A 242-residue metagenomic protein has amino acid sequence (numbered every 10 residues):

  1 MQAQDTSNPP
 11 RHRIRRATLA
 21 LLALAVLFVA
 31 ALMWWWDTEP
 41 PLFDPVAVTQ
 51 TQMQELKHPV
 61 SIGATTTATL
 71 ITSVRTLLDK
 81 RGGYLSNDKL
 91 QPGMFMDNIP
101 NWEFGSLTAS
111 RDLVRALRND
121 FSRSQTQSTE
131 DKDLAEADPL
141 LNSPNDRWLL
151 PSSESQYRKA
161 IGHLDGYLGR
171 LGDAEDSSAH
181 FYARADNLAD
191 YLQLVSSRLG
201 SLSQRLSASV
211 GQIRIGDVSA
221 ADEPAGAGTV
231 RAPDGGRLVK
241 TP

Functional and structural regions predicted by a protein language model:
M1-H12: N-terminal Lys/Arg-rich, disordered targeting/topogenic segments
Q2-Q4, Q50-Q54, Q125-Q127, Q156 (+3 more regions): Residue-identity detector for glutamine
I14, I62, I71, I99 (+2 more regions): Weak global preference for isoleucine
T18, R111, R115-R118, D165 (+1 more regions): Short, well-ordered alpha-helical packing segments
T18-L32: Hydrophobic membrane-insertion alpha-helices, especially the h-region of bacterial N-terminal signal peptides
L32-P45: Hydrophobic single-pass membrane-insertion segments
P45-S153: N-terminal Sec/ER secretory leader and immediately downstream segment of secreted/extracellular precursors
E154-P242: Extended amphipathic alpha-helical interaction segments
